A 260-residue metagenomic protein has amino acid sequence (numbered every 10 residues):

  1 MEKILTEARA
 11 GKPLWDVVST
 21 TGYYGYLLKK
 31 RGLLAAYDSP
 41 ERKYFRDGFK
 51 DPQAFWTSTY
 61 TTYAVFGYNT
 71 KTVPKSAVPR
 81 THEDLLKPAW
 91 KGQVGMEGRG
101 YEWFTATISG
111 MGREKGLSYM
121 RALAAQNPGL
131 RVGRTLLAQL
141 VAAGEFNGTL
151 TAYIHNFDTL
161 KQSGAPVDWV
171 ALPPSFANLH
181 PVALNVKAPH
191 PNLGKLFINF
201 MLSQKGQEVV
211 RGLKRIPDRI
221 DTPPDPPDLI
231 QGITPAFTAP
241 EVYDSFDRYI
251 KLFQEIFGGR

Functional and structural regions predicted by a protein language model:
M1-L5, P13-E145: Extracytoplasmic ligand-binding site segments that recognize negatively charged/polar headgroups
G25-K29, N147-P166: A ligand-binding cleft/hinge motif common to bilobed small-molecule-binding domains
L34-K43, F55-T57, K161, A165-F176 (+2 more regions): Short beta-strand->loop
V65-T72, I108-G110, N178-L193, V209-V210: A bilobed periplasmic-binding-protein/Venus flytrap-type ligand-binding module shared by bacterial periplasmic
W90-R99, M201-P223: Periplasmic-binding protein-like
E102, L137, I154-D158, P174-A177: Short, catalytically relevant binding-site loops at active-site mouths
K115, Y119-A122, H180, P189-M201 (+1 more regions): Short amphipathic alpha-helical coupling segments at ligand-binding clamshell hinges and other catalytic/signaling
G116, D218-R260: An extracytoplasmic/periplasmic, membrane-proximal ligand-sensing/linker region
